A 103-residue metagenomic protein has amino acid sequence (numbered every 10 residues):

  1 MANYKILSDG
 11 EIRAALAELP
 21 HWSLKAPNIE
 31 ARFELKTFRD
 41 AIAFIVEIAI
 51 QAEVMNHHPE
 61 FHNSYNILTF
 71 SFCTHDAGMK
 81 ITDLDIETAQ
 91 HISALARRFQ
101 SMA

Functional and structural regions predicted by a protein language model:
M1-A103: Charge-rich alpha-helical segments
